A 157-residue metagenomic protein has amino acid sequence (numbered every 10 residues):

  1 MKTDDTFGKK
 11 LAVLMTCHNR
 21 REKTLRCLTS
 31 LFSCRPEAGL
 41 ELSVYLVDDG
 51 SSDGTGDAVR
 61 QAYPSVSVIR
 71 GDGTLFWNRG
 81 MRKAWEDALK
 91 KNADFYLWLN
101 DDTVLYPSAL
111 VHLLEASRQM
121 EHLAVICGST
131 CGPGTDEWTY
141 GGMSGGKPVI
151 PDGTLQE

Functional and structural regions predicted by a protein language model:
L11-K23, C27, C34, V47: A conserved hydrophobic helix/loop-capping motif in glycosyltransferases and polysaccharide synthases
L28-T29, G56, R82, P107-R118: Short alpha-helix within the catalytic core of nucleotide-sugar-dependent glycosyltransferases
S30-E41: Short, acidic, metal-binding catalytic loop of nucleotide-sugar glycosyltransferases
D48-D57: A conserved acidic beta->alpha catalytic loop
G71-A88: Glycine-rich, basic loop-to-helix element that forms the pyrophosphate-binding segment of sugar-nucleotide handling
L75, D102-V104: Acidic metal-phosphate-binding loop of nucleotide-sugar-dependent transferases
A93-D102: Short beta-strand-to-loop acidic/aromatic patch adjacent to the donor-nucleotide binding site
V104, H112-E157: Acidic/His-rich active-site region of diverse nucleotide-sugar glycosyltransferases
